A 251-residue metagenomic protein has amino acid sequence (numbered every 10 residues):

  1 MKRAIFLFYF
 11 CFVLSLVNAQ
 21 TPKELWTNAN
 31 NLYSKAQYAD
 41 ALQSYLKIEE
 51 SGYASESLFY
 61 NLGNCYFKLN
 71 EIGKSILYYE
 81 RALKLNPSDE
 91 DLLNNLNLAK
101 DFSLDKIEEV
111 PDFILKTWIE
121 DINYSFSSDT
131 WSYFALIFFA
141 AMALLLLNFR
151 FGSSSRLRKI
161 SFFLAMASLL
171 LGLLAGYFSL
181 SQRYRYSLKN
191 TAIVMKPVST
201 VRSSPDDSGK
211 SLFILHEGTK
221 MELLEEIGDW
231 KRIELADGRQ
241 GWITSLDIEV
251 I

Functional and structural regions predicted by a protein language model:
P22-K23, A39, S55-S57, E90: Helix-start (N-cap) detector for alpha-helical repeat units in TPR-like alpha-solenoids, especially tetratricopeptide
S34, S187, V194-L223, G228: Beta-loop motif signature
E108-R150: Membrane-embedded alpha-helical segments of integral membrane proteins
R158-S181: Internal/C-terminal transmembrane anchor helices
